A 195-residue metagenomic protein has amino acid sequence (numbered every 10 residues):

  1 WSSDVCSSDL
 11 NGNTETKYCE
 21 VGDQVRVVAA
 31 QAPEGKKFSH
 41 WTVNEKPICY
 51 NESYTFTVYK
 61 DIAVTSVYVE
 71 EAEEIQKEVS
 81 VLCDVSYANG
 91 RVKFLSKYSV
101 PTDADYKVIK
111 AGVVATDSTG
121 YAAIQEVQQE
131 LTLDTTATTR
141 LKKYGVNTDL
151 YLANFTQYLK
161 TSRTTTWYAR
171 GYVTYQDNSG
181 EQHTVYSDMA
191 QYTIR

Functional and structural regions predicted by a protein language model:
W1-S7: Short, small-residue-biased leader/transition segments that mark boundaries at the very start of proteins
S3, N51-A72: Conserved "repeat-terminator" motif of extracellular CCP/Sushi domains
S8-K37, V58-K60: Extracellular modular ligand-binding repeats in secreted and cell-surface proteins
E15, E52-F56, I62, T148-Q157: Short strand-edge motifs at loop-to-beta-strand transitions and within beta-strands of extracellular beta-rich domains
E20, C49, T57-Y59, Y87 (+1 more regions): Surface-exposed coil/turn segments at beta-strand junctions on protein surfaces, enriched
D23-E52, T164-T166: Surface-exposed interfaces of beta-sheet-rich extracellular modules
V25-A30, D61-V69, A169-V173: Append "Rare intracellular matches occur via the same short Y/T/C beta-strand/loop motifs
E70-R195: Short, surface-exposed linear motifs at loops/turns and structural transition points
